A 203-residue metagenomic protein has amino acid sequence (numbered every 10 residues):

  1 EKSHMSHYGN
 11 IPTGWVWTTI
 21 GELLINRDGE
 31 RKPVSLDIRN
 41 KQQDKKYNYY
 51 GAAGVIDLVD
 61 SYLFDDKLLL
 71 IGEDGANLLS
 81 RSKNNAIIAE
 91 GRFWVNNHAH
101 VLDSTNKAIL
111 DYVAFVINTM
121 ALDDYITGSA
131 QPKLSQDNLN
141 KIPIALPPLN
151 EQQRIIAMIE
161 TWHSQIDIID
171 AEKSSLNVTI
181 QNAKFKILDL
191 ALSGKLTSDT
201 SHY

Functional and structural regions predicted by a protein language model:
K2-P33, R39-G51, K141, A145 (+8 more regions): Non-catalytic DNA-recognition/assembly elements of restriction-modification systems
N40, L79, P132-S135, E172-V178: Juxtamembrane/interface motifs at transmembrane-helix termini
G51-V55, V59-N118, T127-A130, S135-L139: A short beta-sheet element
L122: Glycine/small-residue-rich phosphate/adenosyl-binding loop
E160: Substrate/cofactor-recognition hotspot
L196-Y203: Short histidine
